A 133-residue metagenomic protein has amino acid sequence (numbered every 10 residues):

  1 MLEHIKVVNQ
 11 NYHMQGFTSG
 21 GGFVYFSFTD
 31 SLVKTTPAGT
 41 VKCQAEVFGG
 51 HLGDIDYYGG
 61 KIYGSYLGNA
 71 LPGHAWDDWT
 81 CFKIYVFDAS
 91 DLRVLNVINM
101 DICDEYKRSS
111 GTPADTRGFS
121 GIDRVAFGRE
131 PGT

Functional and structural regions predicted by a protein language model:
L2, G39-T40, D91-L92: Residue-level signal for glycine
E3-D30, H51-D54: Beta-strand-rich domains and repeat architectures in extracellular enzymes and scaffolds, especially beta-propellers
E3-K6, F48, R93-I122: Surface-exposed loop and turn segments in beta-propeller and other repeat-based domains that flank or scaffold
H13, G39-F82: Blade-loop segments of beta-propeller domains
H13-G20, G53-Y58, I62-N69, A114-G132: Structural signature of eukaryotic scaffold interfaces centered on beta-propeller domains
G22-V47: Beta-propeller domains
F26, K34, G64-S65, N96-V97: Short hydrophobic/aromatic-rich beta-strand segments that constitute the beta-sheet cores of beta-sandwich/beta-barrel
S31-V33, F82-Y85: A short loop-to-beta-strand structural motif that recurs across blades of beta-propeller domains
